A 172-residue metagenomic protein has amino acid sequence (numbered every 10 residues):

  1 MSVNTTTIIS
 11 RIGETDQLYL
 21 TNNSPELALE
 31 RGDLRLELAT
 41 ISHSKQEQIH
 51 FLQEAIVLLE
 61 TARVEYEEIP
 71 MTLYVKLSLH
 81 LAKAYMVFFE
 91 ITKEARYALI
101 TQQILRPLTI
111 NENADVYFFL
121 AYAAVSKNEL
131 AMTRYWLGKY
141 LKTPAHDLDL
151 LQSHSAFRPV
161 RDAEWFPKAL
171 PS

Functional and structural regions predicted by a protein language model:
M1-P25: N-terminal intrinsically disordered, low-complexity tails enriched in polar/charged
M1-T7, L36-E54, Y85-A98, N128-A131: Short coil/turn connectors between adjacent alpha-helices in alpha-solenoid helical repeat scaffolds
I9, T21-H43, E60, E68-E90 (+1 more regions): Amphipathic alpha-helical repeat scaffolds of TPR domains
I9-L18, I49-E65, K93-L108, A131-Y140 (+1 more regions): Alpha-helical repeat scaffolds
V64, E68-L73, T109-V116, T143-S153: Boundary/linker segments of alpha-helical solenoid repeat arrays
T72-M86, D147-K168: TPR/TPR-like alpha-solenoid helical repeat scaffolds
N111-P144: Sterile Alpha Motif
